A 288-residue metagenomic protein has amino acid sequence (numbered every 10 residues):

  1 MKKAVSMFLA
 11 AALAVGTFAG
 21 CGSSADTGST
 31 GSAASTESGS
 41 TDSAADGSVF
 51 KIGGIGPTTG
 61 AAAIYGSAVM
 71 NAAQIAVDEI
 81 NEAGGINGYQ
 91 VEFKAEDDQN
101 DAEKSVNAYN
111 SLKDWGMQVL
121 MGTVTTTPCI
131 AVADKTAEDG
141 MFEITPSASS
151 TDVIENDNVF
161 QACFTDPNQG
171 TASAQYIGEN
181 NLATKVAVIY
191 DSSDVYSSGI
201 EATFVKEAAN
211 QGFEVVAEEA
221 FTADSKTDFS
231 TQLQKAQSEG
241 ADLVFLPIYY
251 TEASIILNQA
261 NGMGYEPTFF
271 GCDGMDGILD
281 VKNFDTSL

Functional and structural regions predicted by a protein language model:
M1-K51, E82, D114: Short, low-complexity disordered leader/linker segments with a strong preference for bacterial N-terminal type II
A44-D46, G53-Q74, E96-A102, V124-T125 (+2 more regions): Extracytoplasmic "Venus flytrap"
I64-N71, A83-D152, F221-D224, S254: Beta-alpha junction/loop-to-helix N-cap segments that form part of ligand/metal-binding clefts
Q74, D78-G85, N110-Q118, A133-M141 (+4 more regions): Sec-exported extracytoplasmic/periplasmic mature domains
L112-V124, I144-P146, A187-Y190, G240-Y250 (+2 more regions): Periplasmic-binding protein-like
S149-I154, N168, V195, M275-V281: Short gly/pro/ser/thr-enriched loop/turn and capping motifs at secondary-structure boundaries
V159-A220, L243: An alpha-beta-alpha
T203-L288: Extracellular/periplasmic bilobed ligand-binding domains
